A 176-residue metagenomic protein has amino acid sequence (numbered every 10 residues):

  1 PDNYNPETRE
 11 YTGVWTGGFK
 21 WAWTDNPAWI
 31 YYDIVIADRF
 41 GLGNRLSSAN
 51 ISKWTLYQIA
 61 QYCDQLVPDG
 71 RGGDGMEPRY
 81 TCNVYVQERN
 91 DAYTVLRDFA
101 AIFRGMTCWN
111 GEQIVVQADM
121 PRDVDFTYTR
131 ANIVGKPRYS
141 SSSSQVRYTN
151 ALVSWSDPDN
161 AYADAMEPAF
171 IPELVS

Functional and structural regions predicted by a protein language model:
P1-A22: Signature of Asx- and small-polar-rich beta-strand/turn repeats characteristic of beta-solenoid architectures
K20-S176: C-terminal extracytoplasmic interaction modules
